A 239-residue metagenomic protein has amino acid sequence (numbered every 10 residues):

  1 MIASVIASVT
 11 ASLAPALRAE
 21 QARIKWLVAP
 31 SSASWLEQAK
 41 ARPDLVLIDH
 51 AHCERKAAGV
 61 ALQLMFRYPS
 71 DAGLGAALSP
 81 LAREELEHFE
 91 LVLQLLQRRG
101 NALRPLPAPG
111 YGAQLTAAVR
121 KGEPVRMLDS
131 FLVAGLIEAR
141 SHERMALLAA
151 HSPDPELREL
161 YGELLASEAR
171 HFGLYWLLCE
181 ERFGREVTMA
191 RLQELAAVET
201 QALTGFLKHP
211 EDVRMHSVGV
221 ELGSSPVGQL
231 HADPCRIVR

Functional and structural regions predicted by a protein language model:
I2-R239: Non-heme di-metal
